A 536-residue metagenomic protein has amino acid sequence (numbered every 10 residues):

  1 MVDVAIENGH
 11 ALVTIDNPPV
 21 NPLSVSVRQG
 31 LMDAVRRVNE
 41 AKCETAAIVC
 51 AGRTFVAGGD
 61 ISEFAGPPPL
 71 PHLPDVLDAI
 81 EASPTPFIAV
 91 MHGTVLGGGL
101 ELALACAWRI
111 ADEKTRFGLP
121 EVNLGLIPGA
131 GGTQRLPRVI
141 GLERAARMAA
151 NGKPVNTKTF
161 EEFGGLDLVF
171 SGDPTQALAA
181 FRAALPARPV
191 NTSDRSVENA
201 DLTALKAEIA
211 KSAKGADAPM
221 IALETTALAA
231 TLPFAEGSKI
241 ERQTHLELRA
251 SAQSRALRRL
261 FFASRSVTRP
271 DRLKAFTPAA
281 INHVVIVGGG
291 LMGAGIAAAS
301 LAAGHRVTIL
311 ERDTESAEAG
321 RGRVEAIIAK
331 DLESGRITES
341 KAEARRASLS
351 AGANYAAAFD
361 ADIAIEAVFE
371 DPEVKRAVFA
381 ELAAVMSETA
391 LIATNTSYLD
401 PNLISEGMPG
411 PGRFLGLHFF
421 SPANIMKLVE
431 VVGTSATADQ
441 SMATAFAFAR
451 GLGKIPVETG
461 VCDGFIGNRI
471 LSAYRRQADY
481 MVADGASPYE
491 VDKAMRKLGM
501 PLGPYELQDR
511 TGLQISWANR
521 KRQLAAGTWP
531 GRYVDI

Functional and structural regions predicted by a protein language model:
V2-D3: Extreme N-terminal starter segment of soluble prokaryotic enzymes
N8-D16, S26-P67, D78-H92, D112-R116 (+1 more regions): A structural preference for short, pocket-lining loop segments at secondary-structure junctions
D16, R28, C43, P67-H72 (+6 more regions): N-terminal glycine-rich phosphate-binding loop for ADP-containing cofactors
V49, V90, G118-P120, G352 (+1 more regions): Solvent-exposed beta-strand sheet faces enriched in polar/charged residues
R53-A57, L96-G97, L399-D400: Short, active-site-adjacent cap segments at secondary-structure transitions
L100: Long, basic N-terminal domains or extensions that often function in RNA/ssDNA interaction or organelle/cellular
A107: A short alpha->beta transition loop at the rim of the catalytic pocket in nucleotide-sugar-dependent
